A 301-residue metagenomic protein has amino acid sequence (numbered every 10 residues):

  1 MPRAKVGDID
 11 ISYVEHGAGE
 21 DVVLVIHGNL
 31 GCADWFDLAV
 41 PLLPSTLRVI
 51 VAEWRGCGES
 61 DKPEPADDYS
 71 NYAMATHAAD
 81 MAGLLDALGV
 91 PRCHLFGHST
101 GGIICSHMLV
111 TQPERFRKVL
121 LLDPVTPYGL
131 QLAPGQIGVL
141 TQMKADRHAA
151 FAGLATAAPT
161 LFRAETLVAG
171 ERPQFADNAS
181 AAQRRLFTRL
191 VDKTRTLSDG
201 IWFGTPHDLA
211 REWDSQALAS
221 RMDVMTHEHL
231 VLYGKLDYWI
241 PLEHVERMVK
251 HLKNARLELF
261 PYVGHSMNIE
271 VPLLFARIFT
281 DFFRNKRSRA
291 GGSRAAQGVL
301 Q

Functional and structural regions predicted by a protein language model:
I9-P65: Conserved HGGG/HGGXW glycine-rich cap/lid loop of the alpha/beta-hydrolase fold
H27-N29, C93, G97-G102, G234: Conserved alpha/beta-hydrolase "nucleophile elbow" surrounding the catalytic nucleophile
V51-T100, R277: Active-site loop/oxyanion-hole signature of alpha/beta-hydrolase fold enzymes
V110, R117-A158: Flexible "cap/lid" loop of the alpha/beta hydrolase fold
G129-P134, F151-D223: Conserved alpha/beta-hydrolase catalytic His-Asp/Glu region
M225, V231-Y233: Short beta-strand/loop motif that positions the catalytic acidic residue of the alpha/beta-hydrolase fold
L236-I240: Acidic catalytic loop of the alpha/beta-hydrolase fold
N254-Q301: Catalytic active-site module of serine/aspartate enzymes centered on a nucleophile-bearing elbow/loop
